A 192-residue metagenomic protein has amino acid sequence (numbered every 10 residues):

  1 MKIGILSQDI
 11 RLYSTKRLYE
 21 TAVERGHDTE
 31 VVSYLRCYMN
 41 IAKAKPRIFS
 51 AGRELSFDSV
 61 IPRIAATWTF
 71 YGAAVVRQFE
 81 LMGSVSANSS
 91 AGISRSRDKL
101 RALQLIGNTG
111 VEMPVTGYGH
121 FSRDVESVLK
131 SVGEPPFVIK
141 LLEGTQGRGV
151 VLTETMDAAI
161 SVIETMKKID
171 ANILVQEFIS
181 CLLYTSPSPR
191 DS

Functional and structural regions predicted by a protein language model:
I3-E20, T29, F49-L55, F79-G83 (+2 more regions): Active-site nucleotide/adenylate-binding loops and adjacent lid/helix of ATP-dependent enzymes
S7, R17, T21-V23, V32-K45: N-terminal beta1-alpha1 cap of cysteine-dependent amidohydrolase-like domains
A22, V60, S186: A residue-level signal for conserved active-site and pocket-lining positions in enzyme catalytic cores
L35, A65, L142, F178-I179 (+1 more regions): Anionic group-transfer/hydrolysis microenvironments
L35-E80, A91-S96: N-terminal glycine-rich "phosphate-gripper" loop used for MgATP/nucleotide binding and carboxylate activation
A74, L182-L183: Short, surface-exposed coil-to-beta transition loops
Y184-S192: Single conserved hydrophobic/aromatic residue that forms the stacking wall/gate of nucleotide- or nucleobase-binding
